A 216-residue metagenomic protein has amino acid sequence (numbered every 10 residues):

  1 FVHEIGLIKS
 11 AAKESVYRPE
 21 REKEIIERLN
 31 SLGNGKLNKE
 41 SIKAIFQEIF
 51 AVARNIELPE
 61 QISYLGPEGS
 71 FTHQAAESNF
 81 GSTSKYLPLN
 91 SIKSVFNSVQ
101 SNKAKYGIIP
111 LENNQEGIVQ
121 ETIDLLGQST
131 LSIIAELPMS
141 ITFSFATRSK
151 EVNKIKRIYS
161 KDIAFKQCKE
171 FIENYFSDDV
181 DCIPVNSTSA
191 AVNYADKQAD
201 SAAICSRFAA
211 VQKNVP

Functional and structural regions predicted by a protein language model:
F1-P216: Domain-level signature for soluble enzymes in the chorismate/prephenate branch of the shikimate pathway
